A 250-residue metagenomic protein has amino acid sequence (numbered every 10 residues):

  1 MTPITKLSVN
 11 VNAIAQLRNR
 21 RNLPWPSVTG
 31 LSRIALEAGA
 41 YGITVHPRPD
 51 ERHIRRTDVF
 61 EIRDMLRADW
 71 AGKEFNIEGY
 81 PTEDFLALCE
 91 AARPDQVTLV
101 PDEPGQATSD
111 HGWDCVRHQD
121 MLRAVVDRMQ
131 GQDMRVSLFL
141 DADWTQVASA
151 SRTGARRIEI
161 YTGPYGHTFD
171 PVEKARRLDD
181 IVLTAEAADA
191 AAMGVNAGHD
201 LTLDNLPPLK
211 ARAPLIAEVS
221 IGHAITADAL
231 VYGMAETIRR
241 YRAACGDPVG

Functional and structural regions predicted by a protein language model:
M1-E83, L88-P94, S149-T153, R176: Conserved N-terminal beta1-alpha1 strand-loop-helix module at the mouth
M1-R20, P101-E103, A107-H111, L122-R123 (+1 more regions): N-terminal small/glycine-rich loop or linker at the start of catalytic domains across soluble metabolic enzymes
I4-S8, G42-T44, G72-E78, Q96-T98 (+5 more regions): Structural preference for beta-strand elements that scaffold enzyme active sites
I34, R52-G79, E83, C115-S137 (+4 more regions): Alpha-helix-loop-beta-strand connector modules within alpha/beta enzyme cores
Y41, H46, T98-Q106, R157-F169 (+1 more regions): Glycine-rich phosphate-binding active-site loops on the catalytic face of alpha/beta enzymes
T82-A92, A142-T153, A197, L201-I216: Catalytic cores of alpha/beta
P104, R135-A187: Histidine/lysine/aspartate-rich catalytic loop segments that bind and position anionic ligands
H111, D170, K174, D228-G250: C-terminal helical cap(s) of enzyme catalytic domains, especially alpha/beta-barrels
